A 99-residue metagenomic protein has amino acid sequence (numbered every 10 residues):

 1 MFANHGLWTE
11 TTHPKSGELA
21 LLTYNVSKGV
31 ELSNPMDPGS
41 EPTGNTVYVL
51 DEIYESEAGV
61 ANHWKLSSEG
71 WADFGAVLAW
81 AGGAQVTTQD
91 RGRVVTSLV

Functional and structural regions predicted by a protein language model:
H5, N62-H63, G92: Histidine-centered active-site/metal-ligand motif
H5-Y48, L78-G82, Q89: Short, glycine- and small/hydrophobic-rich beta-strand elements in well-ordered beta-sheets
D51-I53: Short hydrophobic/aromatic beta-strand micro-patches that form the beta-sheet surface supporting nucleotide- or nucleic
S56-L66: Short amphipathic alpha-helices within nucleic acid-binding modules
L66-T88: Outer-membrane beta-barrel domain signature
Q85-V99: Alpha-helical transmembrane segments and their immediate juxtamembrane flanks in integral membrane proteins
